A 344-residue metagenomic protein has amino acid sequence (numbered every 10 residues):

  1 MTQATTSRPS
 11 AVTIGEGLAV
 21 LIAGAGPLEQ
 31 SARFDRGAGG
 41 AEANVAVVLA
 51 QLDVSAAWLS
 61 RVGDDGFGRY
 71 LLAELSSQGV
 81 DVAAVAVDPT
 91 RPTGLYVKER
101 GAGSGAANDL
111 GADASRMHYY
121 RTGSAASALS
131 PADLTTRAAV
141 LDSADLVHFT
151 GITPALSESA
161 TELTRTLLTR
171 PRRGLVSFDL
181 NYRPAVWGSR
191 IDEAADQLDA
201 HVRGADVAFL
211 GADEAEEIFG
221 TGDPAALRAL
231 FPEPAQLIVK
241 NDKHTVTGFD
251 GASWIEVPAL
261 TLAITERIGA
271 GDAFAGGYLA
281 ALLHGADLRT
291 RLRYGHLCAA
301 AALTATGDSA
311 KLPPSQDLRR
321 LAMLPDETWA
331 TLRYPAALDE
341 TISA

Functional and structural regions predicted by a protein language model:
M1-D81, V85, T331-A344: Glycine-rich phosphate/adenosyl-contacting loop at the front of the ribokinase-like
M1-S10, D223-A344: Conserved phosphate-binding/catalytic region of the ribokinase-like
S55-G151, R320-A344: Conserved N-terminal subdomain of the carbohydrate kinase-like
A126, I152-E162, A185-D192, E217-I218: Active-site glycine- and acidic-residue-rich loops that bind and position anionic ligands or nucleotide-like cofactors
L146-I152, L175-P184, F209-D213: Short beta-strands and strand-loop turn motifs
E162-R173, D196-G204: Catalytic-core regions built around general acid/base machinery
P171-L175, E233-A235: A short helix->loop->beta-strand "cap" motif at the edges of active sites that frequently abuts
Y182-E256: Conserved phosphate/ATP/ADP-binding segment of small-molecule kinases
